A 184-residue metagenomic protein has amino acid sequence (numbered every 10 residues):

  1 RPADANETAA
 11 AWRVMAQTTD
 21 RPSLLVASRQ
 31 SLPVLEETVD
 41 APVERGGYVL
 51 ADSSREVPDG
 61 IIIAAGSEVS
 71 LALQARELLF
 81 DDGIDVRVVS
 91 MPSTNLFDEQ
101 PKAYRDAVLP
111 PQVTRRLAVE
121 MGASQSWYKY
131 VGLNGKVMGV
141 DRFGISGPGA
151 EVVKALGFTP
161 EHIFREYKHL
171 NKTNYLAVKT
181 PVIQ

Functional and structural regions predicted by a protein language model:
R1-A5: Active-site nucleophile and cofactor-binding loops and adjacent substrate-binding regions of central metabolic enzymes
T8, M15-Q184: Thiamine diphosphate
